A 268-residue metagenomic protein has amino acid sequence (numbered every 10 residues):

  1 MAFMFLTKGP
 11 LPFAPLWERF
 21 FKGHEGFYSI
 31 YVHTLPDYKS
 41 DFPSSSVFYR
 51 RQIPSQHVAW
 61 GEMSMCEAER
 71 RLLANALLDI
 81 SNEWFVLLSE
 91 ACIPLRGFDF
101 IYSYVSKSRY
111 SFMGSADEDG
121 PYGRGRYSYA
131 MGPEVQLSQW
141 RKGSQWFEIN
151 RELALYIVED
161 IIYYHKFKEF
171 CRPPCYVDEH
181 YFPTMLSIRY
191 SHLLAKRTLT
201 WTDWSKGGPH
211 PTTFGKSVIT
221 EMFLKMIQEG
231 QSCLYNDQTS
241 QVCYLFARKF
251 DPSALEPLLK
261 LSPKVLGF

Functional and structural regions predicted by a protein language model:
M1-F268: ER/Golgi luminal nucleotide-sugar-dependent glycosyltransferases, focusing on the catalytic module
